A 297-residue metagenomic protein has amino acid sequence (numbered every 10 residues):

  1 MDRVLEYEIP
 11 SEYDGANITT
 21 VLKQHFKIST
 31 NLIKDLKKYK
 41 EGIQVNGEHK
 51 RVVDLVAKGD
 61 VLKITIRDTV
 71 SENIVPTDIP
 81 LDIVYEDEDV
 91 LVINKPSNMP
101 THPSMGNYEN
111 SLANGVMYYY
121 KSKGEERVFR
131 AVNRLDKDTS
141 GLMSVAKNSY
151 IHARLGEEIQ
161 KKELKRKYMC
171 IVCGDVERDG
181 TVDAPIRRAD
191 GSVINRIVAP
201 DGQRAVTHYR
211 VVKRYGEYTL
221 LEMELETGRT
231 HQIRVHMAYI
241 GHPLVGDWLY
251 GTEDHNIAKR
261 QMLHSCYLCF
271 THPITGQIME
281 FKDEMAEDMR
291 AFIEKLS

Functional and structural regions predicted by a protein language model:
M1-S297: RNA pseudouridine synthases
